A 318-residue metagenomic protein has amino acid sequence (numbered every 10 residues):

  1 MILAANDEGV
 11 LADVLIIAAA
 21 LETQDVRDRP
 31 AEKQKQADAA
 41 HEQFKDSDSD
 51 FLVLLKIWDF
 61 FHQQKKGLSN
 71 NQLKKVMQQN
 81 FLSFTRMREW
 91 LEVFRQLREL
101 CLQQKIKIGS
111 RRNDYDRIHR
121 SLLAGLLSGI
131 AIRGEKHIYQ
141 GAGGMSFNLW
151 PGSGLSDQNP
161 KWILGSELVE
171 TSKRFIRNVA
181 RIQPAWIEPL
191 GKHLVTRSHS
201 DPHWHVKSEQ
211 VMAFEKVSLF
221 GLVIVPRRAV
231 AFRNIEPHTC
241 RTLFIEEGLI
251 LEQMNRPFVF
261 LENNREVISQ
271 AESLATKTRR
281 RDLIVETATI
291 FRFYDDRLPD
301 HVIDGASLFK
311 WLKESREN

Functional and structural regions predicted by a protein language model:
M1-S208, V230, H238, T242-I245 (+2 more regions): Second RecA-like catalytic domain
Q96, L249, W311: Catalytic machinery of carbohydrate-active enzymes, primarily nucleotide-sugar-dependent glycosyltransferases
D157, P299-N318: Charge-rich interaction surfaces and accessory domains that mediate macromolecular binding and assembly
A213: Active-site and NAD+-binding cores of ADP-ribose-processing enzymes
F220-R233: Extended, non-catalytic structural segments that build the interaction scaffolds of large macromolecular assemblies
G221, C240, I245-Q253: C-terminal effector modules of nucleic-acid-centric enzymes and ribosome-associated factors
P226-R228, E252-P257: Mixed-charge, low-complexity segments
P257-R265: Short, glycine/acidic-rich hinge or "gate" loops at secondary-structure transitions that mediate conformational
